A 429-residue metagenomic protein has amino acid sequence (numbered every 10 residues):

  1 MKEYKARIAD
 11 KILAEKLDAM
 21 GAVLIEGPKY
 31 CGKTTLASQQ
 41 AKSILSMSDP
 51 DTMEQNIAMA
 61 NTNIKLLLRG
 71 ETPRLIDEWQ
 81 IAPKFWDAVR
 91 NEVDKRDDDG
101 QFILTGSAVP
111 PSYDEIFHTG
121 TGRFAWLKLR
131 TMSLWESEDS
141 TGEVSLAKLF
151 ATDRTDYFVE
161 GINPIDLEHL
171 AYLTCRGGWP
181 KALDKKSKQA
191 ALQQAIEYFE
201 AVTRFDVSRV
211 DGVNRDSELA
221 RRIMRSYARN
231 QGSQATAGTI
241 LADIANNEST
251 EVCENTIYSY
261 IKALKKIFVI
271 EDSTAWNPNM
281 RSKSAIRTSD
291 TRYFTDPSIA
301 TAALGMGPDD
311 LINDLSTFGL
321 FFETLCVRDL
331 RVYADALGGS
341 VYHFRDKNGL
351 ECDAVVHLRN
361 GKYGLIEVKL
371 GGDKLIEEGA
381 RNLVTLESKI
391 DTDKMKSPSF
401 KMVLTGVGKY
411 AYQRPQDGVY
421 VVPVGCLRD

Functional and structural regions predicted by a protein language model:
M1-A14: N-terminal pre-Walker A segment at the start of P-loop NTPase domains
K33-T34: Conserved lysine of the Walker
I44-P73: Short glycine-rich substrate-engagement loop in P-loop NTPases that contacts/grips substrate
W86-P110, H118: Conserved catalytic/switch belt of AAA+ P-loop NTPases
D114-R229, S233: Interdomain motor-coupling "hinge/lid" segment immediately C-terminal to the ATP-binding subdomain of NTP-driven enzymes
L183, S187-K362: Accessory nucleic acid-recognition modules appended to NTPase machines
C326, L330, C352-V356, K362-G372 (+3 more regions): Conserved catalytic cores of phosphodiester-cleaving nucleases, focusing on short active-site segments
G406-D429: Domain-level recognition of nuclease-like catalytic cores that cleave nucleotide substrates
